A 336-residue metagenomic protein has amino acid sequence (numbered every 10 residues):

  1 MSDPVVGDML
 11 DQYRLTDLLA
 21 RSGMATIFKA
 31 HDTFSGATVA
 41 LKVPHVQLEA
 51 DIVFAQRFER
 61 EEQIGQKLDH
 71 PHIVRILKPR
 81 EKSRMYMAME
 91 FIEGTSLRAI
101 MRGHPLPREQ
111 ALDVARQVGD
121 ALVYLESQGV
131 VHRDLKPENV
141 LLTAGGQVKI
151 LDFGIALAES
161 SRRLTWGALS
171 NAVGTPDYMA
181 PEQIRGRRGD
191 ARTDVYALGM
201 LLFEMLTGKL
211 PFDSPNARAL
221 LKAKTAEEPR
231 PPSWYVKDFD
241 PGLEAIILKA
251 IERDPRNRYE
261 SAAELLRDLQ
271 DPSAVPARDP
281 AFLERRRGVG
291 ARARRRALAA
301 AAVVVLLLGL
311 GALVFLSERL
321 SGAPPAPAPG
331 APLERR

Functional and structural regions predicted by a protein language model:
T16-S22, I27: Protein kinase glycine-rich loop
H31, L122, L141, L151 (+1 more regions): C-terminal lobe helix-coil module of Hanks-type protein kinase domains
H45-K67: AlphaC helix of the eukaryotic protein kinase fold
A50-I52, G145-P181, R185, P215: Activation segment of protein kinases
P79: Activation-segment/catalytic-loop signature of the eukaryotic protein kinase fold
K82-S96, I100: Conserved short submotifs of the Hanks-type protein kinase catalytic core that shape the nucleotide-binding pocket
V114-A115: Activation segment signature within eukaryotic-like protein kinase domains
D120-V130: Protein kinase catalytic-loop region centered on the HRD/HxD motif
